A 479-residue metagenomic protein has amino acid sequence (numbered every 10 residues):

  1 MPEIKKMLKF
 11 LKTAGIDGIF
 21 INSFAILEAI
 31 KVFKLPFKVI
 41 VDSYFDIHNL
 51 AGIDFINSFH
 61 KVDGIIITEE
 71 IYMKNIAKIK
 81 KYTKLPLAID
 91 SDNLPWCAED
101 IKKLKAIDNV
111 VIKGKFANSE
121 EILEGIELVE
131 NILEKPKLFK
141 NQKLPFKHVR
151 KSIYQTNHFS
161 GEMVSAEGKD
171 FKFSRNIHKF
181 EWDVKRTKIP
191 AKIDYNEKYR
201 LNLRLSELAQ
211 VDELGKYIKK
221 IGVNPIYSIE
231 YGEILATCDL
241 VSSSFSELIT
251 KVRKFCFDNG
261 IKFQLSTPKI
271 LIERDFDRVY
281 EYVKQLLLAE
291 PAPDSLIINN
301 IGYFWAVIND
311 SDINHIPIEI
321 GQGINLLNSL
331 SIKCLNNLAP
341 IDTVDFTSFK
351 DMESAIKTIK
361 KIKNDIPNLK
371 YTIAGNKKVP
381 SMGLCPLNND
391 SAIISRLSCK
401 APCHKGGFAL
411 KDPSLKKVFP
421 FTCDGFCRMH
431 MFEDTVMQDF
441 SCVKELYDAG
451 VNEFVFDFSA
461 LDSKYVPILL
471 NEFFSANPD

Functional and structural regions predicted by a protein language model:
M1-A51, I66-C334, L338, D342-D479: Active-site pocket-lining/capping segments in soluble small-molecule metabolic enzymes
F59-K61: Active-site-proximal beta-alpha loop/turn segments in soluble metabolic enzymes
